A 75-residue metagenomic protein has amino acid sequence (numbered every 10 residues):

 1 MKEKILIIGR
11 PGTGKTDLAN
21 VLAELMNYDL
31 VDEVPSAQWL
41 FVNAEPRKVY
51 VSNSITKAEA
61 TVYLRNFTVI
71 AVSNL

Functional and structural regions predicted by a protein language model:
K4: Walker A (P-loop) ATP-phosphate-binding motif of ABC ATPase nucleotide-binding domains
I7: Hydrophobic anchor at the beta1->P-loop junction of P-loop NTPases
P11: The conserved Walker
G14-K15: Conserved glycine(s) of the Walker
L18: Hydrophobic positions on the alpha1 helix immediately C-terminal to the Walker A/P-loop
V21: Active-site signature of alpha/beta-hydrolase-fold catalytic machinery across serine- and Asp/Cys-nucleophile hydrolases
L25: Active-site catalytic microenvironments for nucleophilic, acid-base chemistry
D29-L75: Conserved nucleotide-sensing/catalytic segment adjacent to the nucleotide-binding pocket in NTP-handling enzymes
